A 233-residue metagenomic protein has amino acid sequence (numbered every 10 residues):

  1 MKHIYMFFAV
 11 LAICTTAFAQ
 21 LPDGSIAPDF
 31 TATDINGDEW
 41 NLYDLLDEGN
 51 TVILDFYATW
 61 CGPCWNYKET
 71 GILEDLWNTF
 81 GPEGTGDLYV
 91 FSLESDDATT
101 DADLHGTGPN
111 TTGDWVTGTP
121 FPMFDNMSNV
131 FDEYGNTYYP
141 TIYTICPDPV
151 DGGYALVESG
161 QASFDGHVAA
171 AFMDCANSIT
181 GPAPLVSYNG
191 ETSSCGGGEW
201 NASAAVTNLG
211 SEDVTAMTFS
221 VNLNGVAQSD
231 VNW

Functional and structural regions predicted by a protein language model:
H3-F8, T15-D34, D47: N-proximal helix/coil linker or "cap" segments that precede and/or mark the start of modular domains
T31-V52, N78-G81: A short beta-strand-turn-helix
D38-N41, D151-V157, V226-N232: Surface-exposed loop/edge segments in extracytoplasmic proteins
L46, G118, D125-A169: Thiol/disulfide oxidoreductase modules built on the thioredoxin-like
T51, F56-I72: Conserved redox-active cysteine motifs that mediate thiol-disulfide chemistry, especially di-cysteine Cys-X(1-2)-Cys
V52-F56, D87-E94, F121-D125, T141-I145 (+1 more regions): Structural recognition of the beta-strand scaffold that forms the well-ordered cores of secreted hydrolase catalytic
W65-W115, N126-D132: Structural microenvironment flanking redox-active thiols in thiol-disulfide oxidoreductases
D174-W233: Extracellular/luminal regions of secreted and cell-surface proteins that mediate adhesion/ECM remodeling
